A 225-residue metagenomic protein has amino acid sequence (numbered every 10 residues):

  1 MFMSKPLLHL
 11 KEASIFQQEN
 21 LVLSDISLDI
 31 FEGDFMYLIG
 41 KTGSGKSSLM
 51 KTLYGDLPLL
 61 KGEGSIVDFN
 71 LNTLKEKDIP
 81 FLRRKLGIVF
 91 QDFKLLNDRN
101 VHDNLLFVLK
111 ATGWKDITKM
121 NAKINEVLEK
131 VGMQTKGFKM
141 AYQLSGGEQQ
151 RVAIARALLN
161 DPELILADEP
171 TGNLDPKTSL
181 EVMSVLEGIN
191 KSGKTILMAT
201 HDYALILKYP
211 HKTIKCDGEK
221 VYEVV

Functional and structural regions predicted by a protein language model:
Y54: Helix-to-loop junction immediately C-terminal to a conserved catalytic motif
G62-N70: Conserved ABC transporter NBD signature motif
F69-N70, I117-K136: Conserved ABC ATPase "signature" region
R99-F107: Short coil-to-helix segment of the ABC ATPase nucleotide-binding domain corresponding to the Q-loop/switch region
M140-L144, E148: Conserved ABC ATPase signature
L159-E163: A short, proline-enriched helix->beta-strand linker immediately N-terminal to the Walker B motif in ABC-type P-loop
I165-D168: Catalytic Walker B motif of ABC-type/P-loop ATPase nucleotide-binding domains
